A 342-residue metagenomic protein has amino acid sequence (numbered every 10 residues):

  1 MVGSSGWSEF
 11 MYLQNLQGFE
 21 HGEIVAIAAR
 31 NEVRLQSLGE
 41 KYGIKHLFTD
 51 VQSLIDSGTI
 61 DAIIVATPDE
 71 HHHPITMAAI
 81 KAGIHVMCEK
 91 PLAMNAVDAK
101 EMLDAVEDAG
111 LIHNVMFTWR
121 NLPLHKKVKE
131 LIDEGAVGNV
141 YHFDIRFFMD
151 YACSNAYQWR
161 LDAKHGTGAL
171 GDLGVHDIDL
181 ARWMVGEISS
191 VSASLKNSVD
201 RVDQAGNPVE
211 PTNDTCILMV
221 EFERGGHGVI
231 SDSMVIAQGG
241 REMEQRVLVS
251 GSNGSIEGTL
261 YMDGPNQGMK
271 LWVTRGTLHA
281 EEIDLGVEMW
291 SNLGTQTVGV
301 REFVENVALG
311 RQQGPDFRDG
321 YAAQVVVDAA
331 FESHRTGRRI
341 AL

Functional and structural regions predicted by a protein language model:
M1-Y42: N-terminal Rossmann-like dinucleotide-binding module
W7, M289-V300: Active-site loop of classical SDR/Rossmann-like NAD(P)-dependent oxidoreductases, centered on the catalytic Tyr-X3-Lys
W7, W119-E210, G337: Predominantly a Rossmann-like dinucleotide-binding segment in NAD(P)-dependent oxidoreductases
Q17, G22, A62-V65, K100 (+6 more regions): C-terminal helix-rich "cap/oligomerization" subdomain common to oxidoreductases
Y42-A105: Beta-loop-alpha module in the N-terminal Rossmann-like domain of NAD(P)-dependent dehydrogenases, especially those
F48, V65, M87-C88, M94 (+4 more regions): Hydrophobic residues in well-ordered beta-strands that form the structural core
A99-W119, G138-H142: Rossmann-fold dehydrogenase core element
D179-G264, V300-R311: Contiguous beta-strand/loop segments that form the cofactor/metal-binding neighborhood of enzyme cores
